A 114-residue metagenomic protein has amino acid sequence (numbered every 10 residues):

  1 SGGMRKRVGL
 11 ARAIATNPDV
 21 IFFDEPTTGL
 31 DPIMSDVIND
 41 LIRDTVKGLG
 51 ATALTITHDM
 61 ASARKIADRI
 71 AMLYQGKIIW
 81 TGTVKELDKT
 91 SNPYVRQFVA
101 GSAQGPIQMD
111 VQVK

Functional and structural regions predicted by a protein language model:
A15-D19: A short, proline-enriched helix->beta-strand linker immediately N-terminal to the Walker B motif in ABC-type P-loop
I21-D24: Catalytic Walker B motif of ABC-type/P-loop ATPase nucleotide-binding domains
P32-M34: Helix N-cap at the start of a conserved alpha-helix in ABC-type nucleotide-binding domains
D36-G48: Helical segment within the ABC ATPase nucleotide-binding domain
T57-H58: H-loop/switch region of ABC-family ATPase nucleotide-binding domains
A63-K65: A short, surface-exposed alpha-helical micro-motif characterized by mixed small hydrophobic and charged/polar residues
